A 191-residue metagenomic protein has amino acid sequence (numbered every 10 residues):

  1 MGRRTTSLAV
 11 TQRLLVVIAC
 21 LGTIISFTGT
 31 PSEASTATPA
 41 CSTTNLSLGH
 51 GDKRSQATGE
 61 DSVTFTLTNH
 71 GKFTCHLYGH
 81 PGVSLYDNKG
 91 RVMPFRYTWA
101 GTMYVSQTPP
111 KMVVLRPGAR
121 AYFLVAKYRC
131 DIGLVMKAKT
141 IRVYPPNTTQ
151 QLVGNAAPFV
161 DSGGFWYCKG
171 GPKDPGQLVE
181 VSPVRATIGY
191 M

Functional and structural regions predicted by a protein language model:
G2-V16: Bacterial N-terminal signal peptides that target proteins for export
G22-A40: C-terminal region of N-terminal signal peptides and the immediate post-cleavage residues of exported proteins
A34-A57: Low-complexity, acidic Ser/Thr/Pro/Gly-rich terminal tails and inter-domain linkers that flank the onset of structured
A57-T64, M136-A138: Short, solvent-exposed loop/turn segments enriched in Ser/Thr/Gly
F65-K72: Asparagine-centered strand-capping/turn motif at beta-strand->loop junctions
Y78-R116: The feature marks short-to-medium sequence segments in extracytoplasmic or secretory-pathway proteins
R129-P158: Short, surface-exposed ligand- or partner-binding patches at beta-edge/loop junctions that are enriched in aromatics
Q151-M191: Acidic, serine/threonine- and proline-rich intrinsically disordered appendage/tail regions
